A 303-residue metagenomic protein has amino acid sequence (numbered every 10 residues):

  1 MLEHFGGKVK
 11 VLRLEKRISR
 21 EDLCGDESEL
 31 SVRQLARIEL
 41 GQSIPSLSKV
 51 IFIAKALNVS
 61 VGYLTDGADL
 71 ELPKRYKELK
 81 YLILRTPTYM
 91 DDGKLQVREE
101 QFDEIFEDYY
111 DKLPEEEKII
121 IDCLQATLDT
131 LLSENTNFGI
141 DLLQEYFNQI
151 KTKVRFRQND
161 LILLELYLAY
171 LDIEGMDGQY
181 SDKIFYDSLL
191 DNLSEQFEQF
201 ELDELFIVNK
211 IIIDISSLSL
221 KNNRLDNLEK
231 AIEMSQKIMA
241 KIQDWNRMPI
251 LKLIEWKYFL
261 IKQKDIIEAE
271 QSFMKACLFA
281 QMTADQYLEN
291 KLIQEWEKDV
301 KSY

Functional and structural regions predicted by a protein language model:
M1-K16: A short, Lys/Arg-rich alpha-helix, primarily the initiator
K16-R37: Short alpha-helical DNA-recognition segment
S48-Y63, Y303: DNA major-groove recognition helix of helix-turn-helix/homeodomain DNA-binding modules
D66-G93, E270-M274, L278, M282 (+1 more regions): Short, charged recognition helix plus adjacent turn of helix-turn-helix-like nucleic-acid-binding domains
P73-R85, E115-L131, R155-G178, L205-L218 (+1 more regions): Amphipathic alpha-helical repeat scaffolds of TPR domains
T88-I105, L132-N148, G178-L193, N222-M234 (+1 more regions): Helix-turn-helix repeat elements of alpha-solenoid scaffolds
E104-E117, F147-L163, L193-L205, M239-W245: Flexible helix-coil transition and linker loops at the boundaries of alpha-helical arrays
I232-Y303: Long, low-complexity regulatory tails in eukaryotic proteins
